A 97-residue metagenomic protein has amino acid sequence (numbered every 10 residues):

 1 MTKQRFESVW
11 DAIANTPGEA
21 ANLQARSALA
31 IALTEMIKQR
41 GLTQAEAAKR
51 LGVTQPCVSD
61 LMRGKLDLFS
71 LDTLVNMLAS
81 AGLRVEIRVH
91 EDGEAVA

Functional and structural regions predicted by a protein language model:
M1-I31, E94-A97: N-terminal flexible/basic segments that precede or flank functional cores
A25, L29, C57, S70-L74: Amphipathic alpha-helical interface surfaces
I31-E46: Short basic helix-loop element that most often maps to the first helix and adjoining turn of HTH DNA-binding modules
K38, K49, A79: Short polybasic/polar patches that bind polyanions
L42-S59: Short alpha-helical DNA-recognition segment
M62: DNA major-groove recognition helix of helix-turn-helix
L71-R88: DNA major-groove recognition helix of helix-turn-helix/homeodomain DNA-binding modules
